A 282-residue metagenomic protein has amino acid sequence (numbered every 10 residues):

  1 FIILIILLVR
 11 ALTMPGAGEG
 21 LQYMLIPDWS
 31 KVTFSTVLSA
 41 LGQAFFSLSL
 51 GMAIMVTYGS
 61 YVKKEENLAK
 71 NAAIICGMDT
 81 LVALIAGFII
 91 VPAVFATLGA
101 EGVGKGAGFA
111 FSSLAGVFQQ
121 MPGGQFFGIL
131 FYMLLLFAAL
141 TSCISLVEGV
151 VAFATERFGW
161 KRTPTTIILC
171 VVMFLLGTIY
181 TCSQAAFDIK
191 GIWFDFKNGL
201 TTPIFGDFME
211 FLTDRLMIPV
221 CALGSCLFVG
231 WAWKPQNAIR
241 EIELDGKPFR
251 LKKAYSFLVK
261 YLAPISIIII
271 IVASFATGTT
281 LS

Functional and structural regions predicted by a protein language model:
F1-L140, I144, P164-T165: Membrane-embedded translocation segments of transport machinery
F1-L25, F95-A96, T181-Q184, S225-R240 (+1 more regions): Hydrophobic alpha-helical segments and their helix-loop junctions in multi-pass secondary transporters
I3, L7, D79-A86, I90 (+5 more regions): Alpha-helical transmembrane segments of multipass membrane proteins
Q22-I26, K105-G116, D188-I204, S282: Membrane-interfacial helical/loop segments at transmembrane boundaries in membrane proteins
M78-L84, Q125-G128, F137-L140, A154-G191 (+1 more regions): Loop-to-transmembrane helix boundary motifs in multi-pass membrane proteins
L140-S145, T166-Y180, Q184, N198-G199 (+2 more regions): Hydrophobic alpha-helical segments of multi-pass membrane transport proteins
L146-W160, L227-K252: Alpha-helical transmembrane segments
N198-V229, P248-S282: A generic transmembrane alpha-helix motif of multi-pass inner-membrane proteins
